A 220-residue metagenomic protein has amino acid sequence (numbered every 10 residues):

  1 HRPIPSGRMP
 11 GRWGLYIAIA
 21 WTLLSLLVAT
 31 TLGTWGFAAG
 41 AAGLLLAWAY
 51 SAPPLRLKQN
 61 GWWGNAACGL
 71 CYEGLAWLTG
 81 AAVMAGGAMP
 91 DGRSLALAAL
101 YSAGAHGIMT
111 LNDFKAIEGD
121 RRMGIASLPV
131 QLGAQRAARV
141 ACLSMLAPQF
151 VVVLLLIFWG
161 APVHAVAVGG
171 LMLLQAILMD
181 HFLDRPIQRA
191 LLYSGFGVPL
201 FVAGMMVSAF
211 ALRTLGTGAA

Functional and structural regions predicted by a protein language model:
H1-A220: Multi-pass alpha-helical membrane architecture of UbiA-family and related isoprenoid/lipid prenyltransferases
